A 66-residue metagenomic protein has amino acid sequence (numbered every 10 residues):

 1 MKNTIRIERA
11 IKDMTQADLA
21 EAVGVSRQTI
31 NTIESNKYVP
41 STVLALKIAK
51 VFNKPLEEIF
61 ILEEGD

Functional and structural regions predicted by a protein language model:
N3-A22: Short basic helix-loop element that most often maps to the first helix and adjoining turn of HTH DNA-binding modules
E8, A22-V23, I33, L62: Residues in the recognition helix of alpha-helical DNA-binding motifs
D18, T29, E58: Residues in the helix-turn-helix
V25-Y38: Recognition helix of helix-turn-helix/homeodomain-like DNA-binding domains that insert into the DNA major groove
V43-E58: DNA major-groove recognition helix of helix-turn-helix/homeodomain DNA-binding modules
F60-D66: Short, charged recognition helix plus adjacent turn of helix-turn-helix-like nucleic-acid-binding domains
